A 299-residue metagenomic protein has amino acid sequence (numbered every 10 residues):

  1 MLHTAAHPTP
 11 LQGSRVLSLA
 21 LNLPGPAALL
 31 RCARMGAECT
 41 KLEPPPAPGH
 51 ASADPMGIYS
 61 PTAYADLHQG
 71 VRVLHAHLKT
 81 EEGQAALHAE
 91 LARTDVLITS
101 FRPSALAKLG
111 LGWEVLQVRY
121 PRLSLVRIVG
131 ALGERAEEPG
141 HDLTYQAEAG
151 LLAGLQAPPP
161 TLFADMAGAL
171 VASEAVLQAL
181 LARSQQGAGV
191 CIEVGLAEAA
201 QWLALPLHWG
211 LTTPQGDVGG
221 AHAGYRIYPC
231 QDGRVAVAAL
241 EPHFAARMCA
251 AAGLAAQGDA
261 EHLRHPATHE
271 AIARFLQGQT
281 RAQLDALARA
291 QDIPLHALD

Functional and structural regions predicted by a protein language model:
M1-Q185, T212, Q279-A286: N-terminal helix-loop segment corresponding to the beta1-alpha1 unit of nucleotide/adenylate-binding folds
H7, A65, I192, Y225-R226: Residue-level detector of beta-strand structural context in well-folded domains
S18-L19, T99, E193-V194, V237-A239: Active-site-adjacent beta-strand anchor residues
C39, V73-L74, I192-V194, L295: Generic structural signal for residues in well-ordered beta-strands
P46, G130-G133, L196-Q201, D232 (+1 more regions): Glycine-rich beta-alpha junction loops
R72, A188, G233-V235: Short acidic/polar mixed-charge low-complexity motifs
G133-E134, Q156-F163, S184-A200, P214-H222 (+1 more regions): Conserved Rossmann-fold dehydrogenase catalytic segment
G219, A223-L298: Aromatic-enriched alpha-helical interface/lid elements that frame and gate functional surfaces
